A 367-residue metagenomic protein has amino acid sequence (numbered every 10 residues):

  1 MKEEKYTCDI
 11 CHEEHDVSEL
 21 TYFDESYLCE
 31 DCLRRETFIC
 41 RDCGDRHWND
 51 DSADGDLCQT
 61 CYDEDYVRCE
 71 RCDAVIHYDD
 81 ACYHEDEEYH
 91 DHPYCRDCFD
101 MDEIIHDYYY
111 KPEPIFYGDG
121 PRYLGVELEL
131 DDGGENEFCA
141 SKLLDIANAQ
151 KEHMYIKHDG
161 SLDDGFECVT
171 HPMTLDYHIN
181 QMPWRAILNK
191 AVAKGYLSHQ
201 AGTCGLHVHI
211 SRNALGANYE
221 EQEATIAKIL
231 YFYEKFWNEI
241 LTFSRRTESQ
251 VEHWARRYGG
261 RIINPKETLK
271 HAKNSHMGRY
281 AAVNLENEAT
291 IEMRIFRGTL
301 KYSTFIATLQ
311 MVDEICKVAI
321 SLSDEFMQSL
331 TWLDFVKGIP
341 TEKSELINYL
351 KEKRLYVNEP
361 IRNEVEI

Functional and structural regions predicted by a protein language model:
C8-C11, C29, C40-C43, C58 (+2 more regions): Short cysteine-rich clusters marking metal-coordination/redox-active sites
D16, L28-C32, W48-N49, L57-D63 (+3 more regions): Zinc-coordinating Cys/His ligand positions in small cysteine/histidine-rich zinc-finger domains
V17-S18, F38, N49-S52, V67 (+2 more regions): Short, non-ligating residues that shape and space the ligands of small metal-coordination modules and catalytic
R96-G195: Terminal catalytic/cofactor-binding subdomain
G125, E223-T299: Aromatic/basic-lined ligand-recognition segments that form π-stacking hydrophobic pockets flanked by Lys/Arg to engage
A140, Y177-I187, A214-R245, K301-C316 (+2 more regions): Helical (often loop-to-helix) elements that flank the catalytic cores of nucleotide-handling enzymes
G165-E167, H199-G216, T290-R294: Histidine-centered divalent-metal-coordination microenvironment in nucleic-acid enzymes
H199, N238-E252, K317-N348, L355: Flexible helix-coil linker/hinge segments at domain or subdomain boundaries
